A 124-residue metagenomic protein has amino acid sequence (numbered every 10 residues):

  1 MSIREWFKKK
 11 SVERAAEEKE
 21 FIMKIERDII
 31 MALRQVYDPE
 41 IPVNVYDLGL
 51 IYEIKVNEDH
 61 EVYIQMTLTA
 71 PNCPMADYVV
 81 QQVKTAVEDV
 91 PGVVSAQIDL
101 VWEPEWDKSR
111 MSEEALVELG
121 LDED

Functional and structural regions predicted by a protein language model:
M1-D124: Domain-level signature for proteins that mediate thiol-based redox and metal-cofactor handling
